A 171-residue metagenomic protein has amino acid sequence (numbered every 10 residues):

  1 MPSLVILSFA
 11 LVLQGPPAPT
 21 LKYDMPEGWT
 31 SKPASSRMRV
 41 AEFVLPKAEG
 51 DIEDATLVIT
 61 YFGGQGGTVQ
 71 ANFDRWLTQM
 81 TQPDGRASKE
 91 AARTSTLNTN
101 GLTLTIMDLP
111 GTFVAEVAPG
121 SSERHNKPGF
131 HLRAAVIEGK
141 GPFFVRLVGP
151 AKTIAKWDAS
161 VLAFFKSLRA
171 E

Functional and structural regions predicted by a protein language model:
P2-Q14: Sec-dependent N-terminal signal peptides
V12-K22: Cleaved targeting-peptide boundary
T20, G63-A71, A151, A155-A159: Soluble non-cytosolic domains of exported or imported proteins
D24-G85: Secretory pathway targeting signatures of secreted, lumenal, and periplasmic proteins
P26-W29, G139-E171: Surface-exposed amphipathic alpha-helical segments
E27, M38-V40, D74-A135: Signature of long, low-cysteine stretches enriched in small and polar/charged residues
E27, S35-S36, K47, Y61-G63 (+3 more regions): A mature extracytoplasmic/lumenal domain signature
T56-V58, I106, F144-R146: Soluble periplasmic/extracytoplasmic beta-strand elements of cell-envelope proteins
